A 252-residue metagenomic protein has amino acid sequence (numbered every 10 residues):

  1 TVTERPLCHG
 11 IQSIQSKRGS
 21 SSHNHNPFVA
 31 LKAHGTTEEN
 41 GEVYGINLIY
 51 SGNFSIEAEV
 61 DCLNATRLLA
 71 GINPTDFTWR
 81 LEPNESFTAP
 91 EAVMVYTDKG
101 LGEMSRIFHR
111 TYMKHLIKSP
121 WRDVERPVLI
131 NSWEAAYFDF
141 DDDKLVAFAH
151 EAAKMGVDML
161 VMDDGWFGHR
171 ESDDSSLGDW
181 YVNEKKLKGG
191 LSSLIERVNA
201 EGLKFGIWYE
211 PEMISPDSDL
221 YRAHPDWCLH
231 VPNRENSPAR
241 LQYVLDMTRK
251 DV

Functional and structural regions predicted by a protein language model:
T1-Y112: N-terminal accessory beta-strand-rich subdomains and adjacent acidic, glycine-rich linkers that precede catalytic cores
H9, H23-H25, H34, H109 (+6 more regions): Histidine (H) residue identity feature
F108-V128: Long, charged amphipathic helices and adjacent flexible linkers at domain junctions
W121-V252: Aromatic-lined carbohydrate-binding/catalytic grooves of carbohydrate-active enzymes
